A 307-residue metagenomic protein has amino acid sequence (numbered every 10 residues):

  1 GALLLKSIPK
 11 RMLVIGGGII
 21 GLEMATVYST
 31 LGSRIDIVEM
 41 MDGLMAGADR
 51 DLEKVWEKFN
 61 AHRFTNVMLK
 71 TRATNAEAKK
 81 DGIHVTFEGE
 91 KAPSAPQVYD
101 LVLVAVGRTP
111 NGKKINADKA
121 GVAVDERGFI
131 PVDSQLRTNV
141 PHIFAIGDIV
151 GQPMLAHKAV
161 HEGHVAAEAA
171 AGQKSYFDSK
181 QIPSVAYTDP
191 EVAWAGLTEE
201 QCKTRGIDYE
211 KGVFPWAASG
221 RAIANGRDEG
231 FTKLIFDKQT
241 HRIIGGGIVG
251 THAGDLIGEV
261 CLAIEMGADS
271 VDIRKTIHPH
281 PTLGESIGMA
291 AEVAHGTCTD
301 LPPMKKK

Functional and structural regions predicted by a protein language model:
G1-K10, Q97-A170, F177: FAD-site-proximal beta/loop scaffold in flavoenzymes
K6-A48, L155: Rossmann-like NAD(P)H-binding beta-loop-alpha module
E23, Y28, N111-K114, P153 (+2 more regions): Glycine/Thr-rich phosphate-binding loops of Rossmann-like dinucleotide-binding domains
L31-S134, L197, T204, A217: A Rossmann-like FAD-binding core segment of flavoenzymes
I37-M41, M68-K70, I146-G147, S179-V185: Short beta-strands and strand-loop turn motifs
N66, A123-E126, Q173-P183, I207-G212: A short alpha-helix-loop-beta-strand transition element characteristic of N-terminal alpha/beta dinucleotide-binding
A171, Y187-T198, K203-K307: Flexible, glycine-rich terminal cap/loop adjacent to redox cofactors in electron-transfer oxidoreductases
